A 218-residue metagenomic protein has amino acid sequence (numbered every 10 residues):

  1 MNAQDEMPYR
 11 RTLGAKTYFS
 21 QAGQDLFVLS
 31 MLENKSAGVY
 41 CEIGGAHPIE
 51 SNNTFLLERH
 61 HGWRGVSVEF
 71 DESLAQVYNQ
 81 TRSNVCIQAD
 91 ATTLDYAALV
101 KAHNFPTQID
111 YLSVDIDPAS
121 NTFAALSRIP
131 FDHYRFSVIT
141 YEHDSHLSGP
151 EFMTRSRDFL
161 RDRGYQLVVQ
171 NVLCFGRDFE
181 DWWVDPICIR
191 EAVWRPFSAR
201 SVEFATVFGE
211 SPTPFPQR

Functional and structural regions predicted by a protein language model:
M1-K16, G209-R218: Juxtamembrane luminal stem/stalk of type II transmembrane Golgi/ER carbohydrate-processing enzymes
E6-Y18, V85, Q108-D117: Acidic/glycine-enriched edge-of-secondary-structure segments
M7, E33-N34, N52, H133-S137: A short alpha-helix capping/helix-coil boundary motif
G14-A97: SAM cofactor-binding core of SAM-dependent methyltransferases, primarily the Rossmann-like beta-alpha-beta module
V39, F55-L56, H60-R64, T107-V114 (+1 more regions): Conserved acidic-Pro-Pro-aromatic motif
L99-N104: Conserved amphipathic alpha-helix within the SDR
